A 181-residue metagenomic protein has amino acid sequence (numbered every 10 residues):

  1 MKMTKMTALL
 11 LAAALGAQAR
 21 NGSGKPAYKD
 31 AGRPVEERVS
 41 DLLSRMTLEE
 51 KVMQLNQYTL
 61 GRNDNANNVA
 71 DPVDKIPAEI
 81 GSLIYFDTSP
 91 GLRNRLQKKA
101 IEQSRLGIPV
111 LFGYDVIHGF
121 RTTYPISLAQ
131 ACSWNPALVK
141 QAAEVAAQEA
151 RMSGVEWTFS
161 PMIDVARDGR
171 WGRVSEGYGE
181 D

Functional and structural regions predicted by a protein language model:
K2, A17-Q18, G22: Short, low-complexity interaction segments enriched in Ser/Thr/Pro/Gly
K2-L9: Sec-dependent signal peptide recognition, specifically the positively charged N-region followed immediately by
L9-A19: Hydrophobic h-region of N-terminal signal peptides that target proteins for export in Gram-negative bacteria
R20-D181: N-terminal beta-rich core of secreted/periplasmic extracellular enzymes
